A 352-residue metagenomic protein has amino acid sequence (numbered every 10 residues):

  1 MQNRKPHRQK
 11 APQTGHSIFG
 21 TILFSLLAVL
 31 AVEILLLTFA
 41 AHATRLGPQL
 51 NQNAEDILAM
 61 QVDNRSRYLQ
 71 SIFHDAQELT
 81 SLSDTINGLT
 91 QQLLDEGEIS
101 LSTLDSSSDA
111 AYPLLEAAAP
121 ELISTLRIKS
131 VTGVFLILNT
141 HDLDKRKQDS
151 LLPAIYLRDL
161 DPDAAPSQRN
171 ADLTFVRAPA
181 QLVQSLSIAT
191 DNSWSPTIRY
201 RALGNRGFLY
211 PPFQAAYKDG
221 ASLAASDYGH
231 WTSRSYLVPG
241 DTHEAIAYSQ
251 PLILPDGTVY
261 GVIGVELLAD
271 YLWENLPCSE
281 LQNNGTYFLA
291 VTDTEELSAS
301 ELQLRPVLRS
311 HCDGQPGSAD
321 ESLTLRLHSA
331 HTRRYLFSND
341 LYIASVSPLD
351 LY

Functional and structural regions predicted by a protein language model:
M1-T14: N-terminal Lys/Arg-rich, disordered targeting/topogenic segments
P12-P113, S130: Juxtamembrane extracytoplasmic/periplasmic/luminal helical "stalk" adjacent to the first N-terminal
Q70, G88, E116, P120-K129 (+2 more regions): Short regulatory alpha-helical segment in sensory/regulatory domains of signaling proteins that mediates
T80, L122-I123, S130-H141, G285-V291: Short, hydrophobic-rich beta-strand element in sensory/regulatory alpha-beta domains
A117-L122, V262-P306: Solvent-exposed, extracytoplasmic
L138-R199, T292-E296: GAF sensory/regulatory domain recognition with acknowledged cross-activation on helical regulatory dimers
A178-G264: Extracytoplasmic/periplasmic ligand-binding sensor regions of membrane-associated signaling proteins
T242-D270, R309-Y352: Extracellular/periplasmic juxtamembrane segments that couple receptor/chemosensory ectodomains to their
